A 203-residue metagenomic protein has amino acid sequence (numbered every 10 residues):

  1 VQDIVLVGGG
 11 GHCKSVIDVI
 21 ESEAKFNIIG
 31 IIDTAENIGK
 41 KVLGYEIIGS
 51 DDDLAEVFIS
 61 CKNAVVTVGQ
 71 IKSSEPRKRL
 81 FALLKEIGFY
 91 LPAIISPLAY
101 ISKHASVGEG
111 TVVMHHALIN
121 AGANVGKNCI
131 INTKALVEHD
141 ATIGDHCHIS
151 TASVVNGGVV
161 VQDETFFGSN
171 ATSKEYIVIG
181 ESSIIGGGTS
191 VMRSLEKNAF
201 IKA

Functional and structural regions predicted by a protein language model:
Q2-I20: Glycine-rich adenosine-cofactor-binding loop
D3, N27-I29, N63, Y90: Residues at the starts of beta-strands that form the adenosine-phosphate
K14-D18, E75-K78, D145, R193: Alpha-helical elements of the RecA-like P-loop NTPase motor core of helicases
I20-E23, F81-L83: Short, solvent-exposed amphipathic alpha-helical segments in soluble enzyme and RNA/protein-processing domains
E23-K41: NAD(P)-binding Rossmann-fold cofactor-contacting core
I38-S96, Y100: Phosphate-bearing ligand-interacting subdomains that bind or position ATP/ADP/UDP/GDP/NAD(P) or nucleotide-linked
A93-A203: Structural signal for interior beta-strand "rungs" in well-ordered beta-sheet cores of soluble enzyme domains
